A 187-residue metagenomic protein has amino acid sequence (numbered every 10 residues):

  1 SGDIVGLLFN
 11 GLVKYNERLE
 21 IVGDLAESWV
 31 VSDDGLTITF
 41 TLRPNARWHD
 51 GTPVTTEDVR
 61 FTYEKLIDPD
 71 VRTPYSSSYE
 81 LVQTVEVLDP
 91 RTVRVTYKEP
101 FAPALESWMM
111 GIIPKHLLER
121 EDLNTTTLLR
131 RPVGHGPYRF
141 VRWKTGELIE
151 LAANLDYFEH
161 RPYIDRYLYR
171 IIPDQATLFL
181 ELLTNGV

Functional and structural regions predicted by a protein language model:
S1-D3, L25-A26, T52, P74-Y75 (+2 more regions): A structural "hinge/loop" feature
S1-D33, T41, E64, V71 (+1 more regions): N-terminal lobe/hinge region of extracytoplasmic solute-binding protein
V13, E17, D34, R47 (+5 more regions): Sec-exported extracytoplasmic/periplasmic mature domains
N16-E20, W108-R166, D174-T177: Gly/Pro-rich hinge or "lid" segments in bacterial periplasmic/extracellular proteins
E27-R72, L88, R94, L178-T184: Aromatic- and charge-enriched surface segment that lines or borders ligand/interaction sites
V30, T41, S76-L118: Surface-exposed binding/hinge segments that line and control ligand-binding clefts or catalytic entry sites
G35, E80, P90, V133 (+1 more regions): Short helix-initiation/N-cap motifs at beta->coil->alpha
T37, R47, V95, E159-R170 (+1 more regions): A local structural motif
